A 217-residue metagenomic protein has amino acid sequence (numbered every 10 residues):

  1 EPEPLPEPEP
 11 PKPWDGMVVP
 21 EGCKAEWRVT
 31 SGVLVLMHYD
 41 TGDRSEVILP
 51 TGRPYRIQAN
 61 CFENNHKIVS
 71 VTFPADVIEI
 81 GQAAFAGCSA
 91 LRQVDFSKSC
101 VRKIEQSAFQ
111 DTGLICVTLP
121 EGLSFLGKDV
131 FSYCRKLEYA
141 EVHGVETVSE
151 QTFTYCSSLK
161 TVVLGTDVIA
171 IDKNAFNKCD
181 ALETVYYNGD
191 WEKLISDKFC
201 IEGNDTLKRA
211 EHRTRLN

Functional and structural regions predicted by a protein language model:
E1-K12: Ser/Thr/Gly/Pro-rich low-complexity, disordered linker/stalk segments of secreted and cell-surface proteins
M17-T30, G42-R56, H66-E79, S89-K103 (+5 more regions): Structural signature of tandem-repeat unit edges
G32-V35: Hydrophobic residues embedded in beta-strands of well-ordered beta-sheets
M37, I57-Q58: Long, low-complexity, intrinsically disordered terminal regions
M37, T41, V130, T152 (+1 more regions): Extracellular, surface-exposed repeat architectures
Y39, C61-F62: Acidic, Ser/Thr
A59-C61, G81-A84, E105-A108, G127-V130 (+2 more regions): Consensus positions within tandem repeat domains that build extended binding/scaffold surfaces
